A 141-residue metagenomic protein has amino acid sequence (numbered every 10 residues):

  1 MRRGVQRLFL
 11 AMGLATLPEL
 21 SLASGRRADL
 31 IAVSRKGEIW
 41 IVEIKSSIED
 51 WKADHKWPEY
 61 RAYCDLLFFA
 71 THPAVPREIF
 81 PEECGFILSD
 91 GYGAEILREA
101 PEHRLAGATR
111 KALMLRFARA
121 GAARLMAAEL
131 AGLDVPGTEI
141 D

Functional and structural regions predicted by a protein language model:
M1, R26, K52-K56: Amphipathic coiled-coil/heptad-repeat helices and related helical stalk/stem segments that mediate oligomerization
M1-A11, S21-S24, I79-D141: Non-catalytic C-terminal interaction segments of nucleic acid-processing enzymes
A11-M12, Y63: Structured helix-beta-strand junction loops
P18-L22, A74-V75: Short, solvent-exposed loop/turn elements at beta->coil junctions and helix N-caps that rim active or binding pockets
E19-S21, E43-D50: Short, flexible loop segments at the rims of nucleotide/cofactor-binding pockets, characterized by
R26-A28, L67: Short beta-strand or tight-loop elements that sit immediately N-terminal to catalytic metal-binding acidic residues
A28-I41: Active-site beta-strand-loop-beta-strand hairpin of nuclease catalytic cores that positions key catalytic residues
S46-D90: Catalytic cores of nucleic-acid endonucleases
